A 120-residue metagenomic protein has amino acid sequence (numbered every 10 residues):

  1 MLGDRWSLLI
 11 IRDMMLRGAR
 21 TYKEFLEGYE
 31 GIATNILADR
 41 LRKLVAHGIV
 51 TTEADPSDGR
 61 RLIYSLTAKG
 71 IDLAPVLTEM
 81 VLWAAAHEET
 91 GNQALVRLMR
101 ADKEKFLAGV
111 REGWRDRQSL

Functional and structural regions predicted by a protein language model:
M1-A33: N-terminal helix-turn-helix DNA-binding core of bacterial DNA-binding proteins
G3, P56-M80: Basic, amphipathic "hinge/linker" alpha-helix immediately C-terminal to the N-terminal HTH DNA-binding motif
D13, I49-T51, E79: Solvent-exposed, amphipathic alpha-helical segments
G18, G48, A84-E88: A general structural signal marking secondary-structure boundaries and capping sites
L26-G59: Canonical helix-turn-helix DNA-binding module
A68, P75-L120: C-terminal regulatory/oligomerization modules of transcriptional regulators
